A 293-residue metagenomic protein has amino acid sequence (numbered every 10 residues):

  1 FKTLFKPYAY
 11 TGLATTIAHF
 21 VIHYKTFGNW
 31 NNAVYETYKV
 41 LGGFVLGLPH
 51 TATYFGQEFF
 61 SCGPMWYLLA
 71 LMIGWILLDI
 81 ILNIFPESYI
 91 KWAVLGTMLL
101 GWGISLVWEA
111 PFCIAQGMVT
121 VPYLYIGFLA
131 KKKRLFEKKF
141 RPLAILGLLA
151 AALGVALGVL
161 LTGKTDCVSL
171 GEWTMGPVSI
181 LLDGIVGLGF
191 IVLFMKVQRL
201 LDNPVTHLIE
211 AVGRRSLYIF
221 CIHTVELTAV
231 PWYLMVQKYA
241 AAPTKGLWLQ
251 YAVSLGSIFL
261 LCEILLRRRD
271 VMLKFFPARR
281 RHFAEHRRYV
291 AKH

Functional and structural regions predicted by a protein language model:
K2-H23, A70-I73, L77, L99-I104 (+5 more regions): Kinked, hydrophobic transmembrane alpha-helices enriched for aromatic residues and small/kink-inducing positions
T3-L4, G63, Y67, V94 (+6 more regions): Residue-level signature of transmembrane alpha-helical entry/exit and packing/kink sites in multi-pass membrane
A9-Y10, L135-K139, L273-F276: Short amphipathic alpha-helical segments with coiled-coil-like heptad repeat character
T15, H19-H23, F27, N32-K131 (+1 more regions): Hydrophobic alpha-helical segments with transmembrane-like composition
T15-H23, L78, L82, P86 (+7 more regions): Membrane-water interface at transmembrane helix exits
I90-W102, L143-L153, F276-R279: Central hydrophobic cores of alpha-helical transmembrane segments in multi-pass integral membrane proteins
L135-E210, R215-Y218, V225-L234, A240-L249: Alpha-helical transmembrane segments and terminal signal-anchor/GPI-anchor hydrophobic tails, characterized by long
R268-H293: Membrane-proximal cytoplasmic C-terminal regulatory module of class A 7TM GPCRs
